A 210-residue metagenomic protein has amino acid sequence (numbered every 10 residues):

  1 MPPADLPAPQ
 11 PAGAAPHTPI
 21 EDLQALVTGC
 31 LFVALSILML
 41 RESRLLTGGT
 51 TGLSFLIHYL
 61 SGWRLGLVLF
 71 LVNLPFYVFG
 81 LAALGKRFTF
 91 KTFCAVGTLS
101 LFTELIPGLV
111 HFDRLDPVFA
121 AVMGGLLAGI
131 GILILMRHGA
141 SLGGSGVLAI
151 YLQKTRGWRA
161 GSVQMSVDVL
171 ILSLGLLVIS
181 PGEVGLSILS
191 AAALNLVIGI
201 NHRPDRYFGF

Functional and structural regions predicted by a protein language model:
P2-F210: Core subunits and conserved enzymes of cellular information-processing and envelope-translocation systems across
